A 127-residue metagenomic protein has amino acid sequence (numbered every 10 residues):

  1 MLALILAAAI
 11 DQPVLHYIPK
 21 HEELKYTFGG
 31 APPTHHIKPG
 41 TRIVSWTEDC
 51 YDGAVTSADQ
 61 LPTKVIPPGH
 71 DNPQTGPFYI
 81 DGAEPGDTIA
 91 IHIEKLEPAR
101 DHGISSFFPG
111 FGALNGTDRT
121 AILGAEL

Functional and structural regions predicted by a protein language model:
L2-Q12: Bacterial Sec-dependent signal peptides at the C-terminal "C-region" and cleavage site
Q12-L127: N-terminal, charged/glycine-rich beta-strand/loop interface patches
